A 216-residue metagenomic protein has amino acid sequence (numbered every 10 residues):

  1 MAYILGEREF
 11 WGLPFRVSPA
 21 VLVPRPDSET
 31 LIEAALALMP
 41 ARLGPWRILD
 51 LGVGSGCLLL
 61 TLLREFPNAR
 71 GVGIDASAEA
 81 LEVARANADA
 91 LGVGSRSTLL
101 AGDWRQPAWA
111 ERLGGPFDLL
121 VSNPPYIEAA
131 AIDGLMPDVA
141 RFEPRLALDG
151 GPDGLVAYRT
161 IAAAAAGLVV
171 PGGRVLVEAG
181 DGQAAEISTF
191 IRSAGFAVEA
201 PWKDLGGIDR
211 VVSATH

Functional and structural regions predicted by a protein language model:
M1-L38: Conserved AdoMet
L5, A101-G102, K203: Short loop/edge segments at beta-strand edges and connector loops that shape dinucleotide/nucleotide cofactor-binding
P14, R70, R96-T98, A197-A200: Conserved beta-strand segments of alpha/beta enzyme cores
S28, L58, A84, N123 (+4 more regions): Residue-level signal for inorganic ion chemistry
T30-G134: Conserved SAM/SAH cofactor-binding pocket of Class I
A35, L62, V139, I161 (+1 more regions): Class I S-adenosylmethionine-dependent transferase superfamily signal
Y126-V156: Mobile active-site "lid"/loop adjacent to the S-adenosyl-L-methionine
P152-A214: Conserved Class I SAM-dependent methyltransferase catalytic core
